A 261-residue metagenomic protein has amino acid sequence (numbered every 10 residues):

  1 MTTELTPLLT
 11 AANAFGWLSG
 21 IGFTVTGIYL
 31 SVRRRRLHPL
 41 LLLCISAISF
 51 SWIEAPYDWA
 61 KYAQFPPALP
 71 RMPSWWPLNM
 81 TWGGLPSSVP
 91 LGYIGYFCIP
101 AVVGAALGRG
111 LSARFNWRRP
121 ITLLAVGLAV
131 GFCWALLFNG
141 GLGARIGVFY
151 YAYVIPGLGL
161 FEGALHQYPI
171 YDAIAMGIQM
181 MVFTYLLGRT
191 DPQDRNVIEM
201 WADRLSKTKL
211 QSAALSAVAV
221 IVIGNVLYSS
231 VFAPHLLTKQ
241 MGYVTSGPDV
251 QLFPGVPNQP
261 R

Functional and structural regions predicted by a protein language model:
M1-R261: Aromatic-rich, lipid-facing transmembrane alpha helices and their immediate juxtamembrane interface loops in integral
